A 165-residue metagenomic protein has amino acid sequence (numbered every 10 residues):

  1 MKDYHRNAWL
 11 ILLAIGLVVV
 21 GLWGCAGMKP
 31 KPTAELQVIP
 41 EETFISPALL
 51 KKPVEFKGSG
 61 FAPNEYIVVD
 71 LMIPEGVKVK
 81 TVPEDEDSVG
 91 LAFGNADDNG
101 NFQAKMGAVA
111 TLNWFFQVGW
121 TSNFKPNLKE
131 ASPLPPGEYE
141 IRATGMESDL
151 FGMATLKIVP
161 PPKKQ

Functional and structural regions predicted by a protein language model:
K2-L12: Bacterial N-terminal signal peptides that target proteins for export
L13, G21-Q165: Extracytoplasmic/secretory-pathway segments with low complexity and glycosylation-like composition
